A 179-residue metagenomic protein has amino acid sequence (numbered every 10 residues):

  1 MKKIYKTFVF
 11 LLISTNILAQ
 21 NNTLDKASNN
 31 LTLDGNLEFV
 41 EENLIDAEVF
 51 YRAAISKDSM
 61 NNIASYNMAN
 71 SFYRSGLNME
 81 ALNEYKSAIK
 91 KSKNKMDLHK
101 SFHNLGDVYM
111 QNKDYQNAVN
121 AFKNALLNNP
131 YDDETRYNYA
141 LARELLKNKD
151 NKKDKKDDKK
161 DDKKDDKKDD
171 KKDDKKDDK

Functional and structural regions predicted by a protein language model:
K2, N22-A53, K57: Alpha-helical segment of the N-proximal tetratricopeptide repeat
K2-F10: Sec-dependent signal peptide recognition, specifically the positively charged N-region followed immediately by
T7, I17-L18: Cleavable N-terminal signal peptides
T23-K26, S59, M96, Y137: Residue signature of alpha-solenoid helical repeat architecture, marking inter-repeat boundaries and helix-start
T32, N36, Y66-N70, K100-D107 (+1 more regions): Conserved alpha-helical positions within TPR/SEL1-like repeat arrays
E42-Y85: N-terminal, post-signal-peptide region of Sec/Tat-exported proteins
S75-K179: Feature detects intrinsically disordered, low-complexity acidic/polar segments
